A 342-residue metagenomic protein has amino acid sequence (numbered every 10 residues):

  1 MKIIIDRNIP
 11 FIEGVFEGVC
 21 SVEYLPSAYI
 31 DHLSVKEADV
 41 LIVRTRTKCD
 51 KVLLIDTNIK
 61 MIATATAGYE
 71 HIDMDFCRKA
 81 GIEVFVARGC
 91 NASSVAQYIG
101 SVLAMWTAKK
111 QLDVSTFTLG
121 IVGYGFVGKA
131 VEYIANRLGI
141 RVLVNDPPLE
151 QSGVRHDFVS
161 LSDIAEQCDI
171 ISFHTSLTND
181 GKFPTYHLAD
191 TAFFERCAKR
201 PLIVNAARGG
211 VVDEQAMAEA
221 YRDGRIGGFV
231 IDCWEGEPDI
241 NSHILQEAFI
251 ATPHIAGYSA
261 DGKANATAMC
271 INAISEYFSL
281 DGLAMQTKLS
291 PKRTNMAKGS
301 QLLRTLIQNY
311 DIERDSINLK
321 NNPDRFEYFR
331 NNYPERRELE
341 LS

Functional and structural regions predicted by a protein language model:
M1-A38: N-terminal glycine-/charge-rich "phosphate-binding" loop or analogous flexible N-terminal tail
D6-I12, S27-I30, T45-K48, N145-E150 (+1 more regions): Short, polar loop motifs at secondary-structure junctions
V40-Q111: Phosphate/diphosphate ligand-binding glycine-rich loop within oxidoreductases
C49-D50, E150-S242: Rossmann-like adenosine-cofactor binding region
A96, S115-N136: Glycine-rich adenosine-cofactor-binding loop
A96-L112, N136-I140, A268-Y277: Oxidoreductase and adenylate-handling cofactor-binding alpha/beta cores
R137-V154: NAD(P)-binding Rossmann-fold cofactor-contacting core
R200, A206-S342: Rossmann-like dinucleotide-binding domain for NAD(H)/NADP(H)
